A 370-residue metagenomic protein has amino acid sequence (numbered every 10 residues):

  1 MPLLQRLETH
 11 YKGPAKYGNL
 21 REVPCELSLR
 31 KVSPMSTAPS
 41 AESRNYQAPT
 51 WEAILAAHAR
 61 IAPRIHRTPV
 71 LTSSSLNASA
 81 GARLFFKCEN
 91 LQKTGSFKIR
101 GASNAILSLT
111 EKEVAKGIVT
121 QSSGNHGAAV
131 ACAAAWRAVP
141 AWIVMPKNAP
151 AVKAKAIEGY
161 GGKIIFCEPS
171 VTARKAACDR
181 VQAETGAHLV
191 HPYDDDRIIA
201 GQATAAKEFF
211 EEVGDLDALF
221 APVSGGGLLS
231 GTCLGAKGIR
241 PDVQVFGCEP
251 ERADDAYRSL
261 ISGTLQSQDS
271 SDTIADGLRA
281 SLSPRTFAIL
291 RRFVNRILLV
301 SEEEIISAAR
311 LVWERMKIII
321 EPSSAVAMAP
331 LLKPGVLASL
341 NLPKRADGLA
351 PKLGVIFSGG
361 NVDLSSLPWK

Functional and structural regions predicted by a protein language model:
P2-L3, T9, G13, G18-L20 (+1 more regions): Short, low-complexity intrinsically disordered segments enriched in A/P/G/S/L with frequent Arg, especially at protein
C25, L29-K370: PLP-dependent amino-acid enzyme catalytic core
